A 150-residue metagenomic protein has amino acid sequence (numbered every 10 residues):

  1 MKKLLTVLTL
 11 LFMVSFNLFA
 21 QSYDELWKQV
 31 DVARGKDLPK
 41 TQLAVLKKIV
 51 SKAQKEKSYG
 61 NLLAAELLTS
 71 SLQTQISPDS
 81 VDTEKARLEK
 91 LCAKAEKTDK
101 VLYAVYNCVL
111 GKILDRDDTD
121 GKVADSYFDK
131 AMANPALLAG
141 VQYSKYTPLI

Functional and structural regions predicted by a protein language model:
M1-L26: Bacterial Sec-dependent N-terminal signal peptides
Y23-Q29, A33-I150: Extracytoplasmic/secretory-pathway proteins
